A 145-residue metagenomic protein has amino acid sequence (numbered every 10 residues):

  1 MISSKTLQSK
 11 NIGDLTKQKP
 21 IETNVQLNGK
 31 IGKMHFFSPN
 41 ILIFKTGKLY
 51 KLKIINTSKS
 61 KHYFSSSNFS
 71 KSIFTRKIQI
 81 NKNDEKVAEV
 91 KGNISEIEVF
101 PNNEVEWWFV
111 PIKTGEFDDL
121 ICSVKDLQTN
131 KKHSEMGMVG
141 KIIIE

Functional and structural regions predicted by a protein language model:
I2-N24: A eukaryote-biased signal for short, well-structured alpha-helical docking elements
L7, I12-G13, V90-E145: Extracellular/periplasmic metallocenter environments
T16-K51: N-terminal edge beta-strand
K33-H35, N81-I94: Short beta-strand and strand-turn-strand segments in soluble, beta-rich domains
I54-S58: Asparagine-centered strand-capping/turn motif at beta-strand->loop junctions
K61-N68, D119: Beta-strand acidic-aromatic groove motif in beta-rich domains, primarily in extracellular
S65-S72, V124: Short acidic, flexible loop segments centered on an aromatic residue
S70-N83: Short aromatic-acidic-glycine turn motif
